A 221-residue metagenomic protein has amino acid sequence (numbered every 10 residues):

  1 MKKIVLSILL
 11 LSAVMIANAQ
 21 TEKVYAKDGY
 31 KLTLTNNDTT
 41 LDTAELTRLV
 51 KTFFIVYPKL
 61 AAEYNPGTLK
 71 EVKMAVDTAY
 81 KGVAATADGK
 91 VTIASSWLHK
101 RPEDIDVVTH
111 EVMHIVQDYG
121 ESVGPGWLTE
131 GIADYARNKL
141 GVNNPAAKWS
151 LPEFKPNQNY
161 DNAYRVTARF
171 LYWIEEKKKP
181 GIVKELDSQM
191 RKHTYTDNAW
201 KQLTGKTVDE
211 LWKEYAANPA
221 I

Functional and structural regions predicted by a protein language model:
M1-T21: Bacterial Sec-dependent N-terminal signal peptides
Q20-E111, T196: Juxtacatalytic substrate-recognition/specificity segment
T43-F54, L98-V107, V123, W127 (+4 more regions): Soluble non-cytosolic domains of exported or imported proteins
K51-F54, P58, D106, D134 (+4 more regions): Solvent-exposed, polar/charged alpha-helical surfaces in well-ordered, non-transmembrane soluble domains, broadly
V56, G124-Y164: Post-HExxH zinc-binding segment in Zn-dependent metallohydrolases
A61-D77, G120-G126, P145-P152, L171 (+1 more regions): Surface-exposed patches in mature extracellular/periplasmic domains of secreted proteins
D106-D118, E130-D134: Active-site recognition of the HExxH zinc-binding catalytic motif
I174-I221: Pan-zinc metallopeptidase signature
